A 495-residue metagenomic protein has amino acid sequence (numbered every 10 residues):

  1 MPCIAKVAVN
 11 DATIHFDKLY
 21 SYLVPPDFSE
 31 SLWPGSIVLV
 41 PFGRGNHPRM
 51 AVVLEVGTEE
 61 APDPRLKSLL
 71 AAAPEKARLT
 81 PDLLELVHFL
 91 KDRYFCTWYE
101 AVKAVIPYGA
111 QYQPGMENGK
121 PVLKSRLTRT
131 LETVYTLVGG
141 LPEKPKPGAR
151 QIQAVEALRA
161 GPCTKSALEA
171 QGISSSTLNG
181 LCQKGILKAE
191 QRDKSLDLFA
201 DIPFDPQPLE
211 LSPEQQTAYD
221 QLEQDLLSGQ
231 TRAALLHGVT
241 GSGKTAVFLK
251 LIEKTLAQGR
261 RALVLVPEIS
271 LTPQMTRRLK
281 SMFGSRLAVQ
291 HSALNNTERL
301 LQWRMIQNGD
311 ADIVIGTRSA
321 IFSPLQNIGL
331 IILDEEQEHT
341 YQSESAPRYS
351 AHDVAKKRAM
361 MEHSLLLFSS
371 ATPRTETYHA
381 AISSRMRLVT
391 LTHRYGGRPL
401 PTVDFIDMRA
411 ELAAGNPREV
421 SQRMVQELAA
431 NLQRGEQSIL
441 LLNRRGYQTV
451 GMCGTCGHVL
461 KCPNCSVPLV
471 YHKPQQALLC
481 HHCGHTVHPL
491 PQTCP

Functional and structural regions predicted by a protein language model:
M1-S370, T377, I382-R398, Q433: Accessory, non-ATPase domains that flank or precede helicase/AAA+ motor cores in DNA-metabolism machines
H47-M50, Q230, P273, A371 (+5 more regions): Non-catalytic, surface-exposed connector residues within folded enzymatic/regulatory domains
E60, L294, P373, Y395 (+4 more regions): Residue-level detector of flexible, active-site-proximal loop/helix-junction positions within diverse enzyme catalytic
K67, T402-F405, T493: Short, basic/glycine-rich phosphate-binding loops at helix/coil junctions that contact nucleotide phosphates
Q307-V314, E411-N416, H488-T493: A polyampholytic, Gly/Pro-enriched intrinsically disordered region
T317-R318, E335-E336, S370-T372, M408 (+2 more regions): Fold-independent oxyanion-binding glycine-rich loops and adjacent beta-strand/coil segments at enzyme active sites
K357-F368, R374-T455: Conserved interdomain linker/interface between the two RecA-like ATPase lobes of SF2 helicase motors
E419, M424-V425, L432-P495: Cys/His-rich short segments
